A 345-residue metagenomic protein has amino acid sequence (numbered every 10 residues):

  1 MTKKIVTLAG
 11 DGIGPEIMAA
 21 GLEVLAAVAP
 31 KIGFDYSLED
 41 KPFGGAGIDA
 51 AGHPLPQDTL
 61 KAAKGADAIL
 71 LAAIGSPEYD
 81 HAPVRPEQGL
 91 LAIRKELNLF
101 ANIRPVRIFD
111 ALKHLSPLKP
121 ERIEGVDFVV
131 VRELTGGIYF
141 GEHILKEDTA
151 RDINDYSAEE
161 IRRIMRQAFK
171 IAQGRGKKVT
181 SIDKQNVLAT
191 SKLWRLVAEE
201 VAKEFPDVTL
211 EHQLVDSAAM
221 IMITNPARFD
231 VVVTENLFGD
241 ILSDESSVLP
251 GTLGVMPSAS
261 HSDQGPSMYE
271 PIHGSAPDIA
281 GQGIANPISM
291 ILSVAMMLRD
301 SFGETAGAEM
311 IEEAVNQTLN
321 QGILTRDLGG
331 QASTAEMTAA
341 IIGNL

Functional and structural regions predicted by a protein language model:
M1-I5: Extreme N-terminal starter segment of soluble prokaryotic enzymes
V6-E23, A27-A29, E147-D216, R228: Glycine-rich phosphate/diphosphate-binding loop of Rossmann-like nucleotide-binding domains
D11-G14, D67, V131, A168 (+5 more regions): Buried hydrophobic positions in well-ordered alpha/beta secondary-structure cores of metabolic enzymes
G21, L25, A198, M290-L298 (+1 more regions): Buried hydrophobic packing segments
G33-Q57, M222: N-terminal beta-loop-helix "entrance" segment that forms/cooperates in small-molecule cofactor or anionic ligand
G45-I48, R107, H114, M222-I323: Glycine-rich phosphate/nucleotide-binding loop
D49-N154, L237: N-terminal glycine-rich phosphate/adenylate-binding segment common to multiple enzyme folds
T135-V187, F205, A306, M310 (+1 more regions): Glycine-rich phosphate/pyrophosphate-binding loop and the adjoining helix
